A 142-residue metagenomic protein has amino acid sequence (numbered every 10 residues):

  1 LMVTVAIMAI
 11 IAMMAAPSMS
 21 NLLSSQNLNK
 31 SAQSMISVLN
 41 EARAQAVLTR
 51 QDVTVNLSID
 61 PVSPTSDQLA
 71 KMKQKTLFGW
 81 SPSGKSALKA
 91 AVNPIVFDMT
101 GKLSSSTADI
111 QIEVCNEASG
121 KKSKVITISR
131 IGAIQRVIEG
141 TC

Functional and structural regions predicted by a protein language model:
L1-M19: N-terminal single-pass transmembrane signal-anchor helix
M14-N27, Q33, S37-A44, L48 (+1 more regions): N-terminal helix-rich module
